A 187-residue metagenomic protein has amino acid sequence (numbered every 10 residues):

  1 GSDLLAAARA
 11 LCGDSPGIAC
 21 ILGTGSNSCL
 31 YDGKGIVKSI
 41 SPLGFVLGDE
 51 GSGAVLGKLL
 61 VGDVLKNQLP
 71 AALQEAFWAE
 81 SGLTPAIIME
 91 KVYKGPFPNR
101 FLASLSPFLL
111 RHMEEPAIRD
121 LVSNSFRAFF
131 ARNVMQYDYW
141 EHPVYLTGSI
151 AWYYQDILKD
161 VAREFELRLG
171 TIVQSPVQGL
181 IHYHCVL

Functional and structural regions predicted by a protein language model:
G1-A72: Phosphate-binding/catalytic loop of phosphoryl-transfer enzymes
L11-I18, L59-L187: ATP-binding/phosphotransfer module of carbohydrate and carboxylate kinases, centering on a glycine-rich
